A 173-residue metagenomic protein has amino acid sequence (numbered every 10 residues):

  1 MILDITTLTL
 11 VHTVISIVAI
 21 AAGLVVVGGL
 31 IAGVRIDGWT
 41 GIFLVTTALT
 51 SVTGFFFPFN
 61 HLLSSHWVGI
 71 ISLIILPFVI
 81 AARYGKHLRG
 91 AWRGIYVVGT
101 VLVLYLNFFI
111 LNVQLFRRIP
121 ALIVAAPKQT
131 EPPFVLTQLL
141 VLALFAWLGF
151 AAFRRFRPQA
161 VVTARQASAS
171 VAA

Functional and structural regions predicted by a protein language model:
L3-A173: Polytopic transmembrane helical bundles with strong interfacial aromatic enrichment
